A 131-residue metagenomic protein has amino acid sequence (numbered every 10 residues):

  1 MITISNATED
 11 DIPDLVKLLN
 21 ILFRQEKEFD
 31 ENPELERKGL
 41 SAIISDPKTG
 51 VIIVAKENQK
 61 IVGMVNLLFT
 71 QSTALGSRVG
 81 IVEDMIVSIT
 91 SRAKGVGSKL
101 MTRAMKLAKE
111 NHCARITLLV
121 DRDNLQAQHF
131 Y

Functional and structural regions predicted by a protein language model:
I2-T3: Extreme N-terminal starter segment of soluble prokaryotic enzymes
N6-I12, K17-S77, E83, T102 (+1 more regions): Acetyl-CoA-dependent GNAT
A7, M85-V87, V120: Hydrophobic adenine-recognition pocket in adenosine-nucleotide-binding enzymes
F69, T117-D121, Q128: Conserved catalytic-core motifs of GNAT/GCN5-like acyltransferases
T70-S72, T90, D123-L125: Short coil/turn motifs at secondary-structure junctions
V87, A93-K106: Conserved acetyl-CoA-binding loop-helix of GNAT-fold acetyltransferases
S98, E110, R122-Y131: Conserved active-site alpha-helix within GNAT-family acetyltransferase domains
M101, A108-L119: Conserved GNAT acetyl-CoA-binding A-motif
